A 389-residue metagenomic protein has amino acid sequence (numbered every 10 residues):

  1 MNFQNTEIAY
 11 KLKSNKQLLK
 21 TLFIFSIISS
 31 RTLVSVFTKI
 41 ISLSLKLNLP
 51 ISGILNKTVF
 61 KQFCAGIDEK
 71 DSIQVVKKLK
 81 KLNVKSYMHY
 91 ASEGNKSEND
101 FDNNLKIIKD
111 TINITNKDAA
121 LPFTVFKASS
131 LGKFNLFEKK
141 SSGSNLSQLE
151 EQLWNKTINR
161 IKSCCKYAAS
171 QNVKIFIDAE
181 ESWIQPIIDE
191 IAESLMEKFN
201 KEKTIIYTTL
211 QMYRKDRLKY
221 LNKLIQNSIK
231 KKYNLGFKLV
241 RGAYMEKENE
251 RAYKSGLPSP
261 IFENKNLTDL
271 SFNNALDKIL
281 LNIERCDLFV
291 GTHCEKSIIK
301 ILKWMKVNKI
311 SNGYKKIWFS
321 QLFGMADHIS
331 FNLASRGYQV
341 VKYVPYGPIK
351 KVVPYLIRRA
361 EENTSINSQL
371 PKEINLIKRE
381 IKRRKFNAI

Functional and structural regions predicted by a protein language model:
M1-I389: Positively charged, amphipathic and often flexible ligand-engagement surfaces
